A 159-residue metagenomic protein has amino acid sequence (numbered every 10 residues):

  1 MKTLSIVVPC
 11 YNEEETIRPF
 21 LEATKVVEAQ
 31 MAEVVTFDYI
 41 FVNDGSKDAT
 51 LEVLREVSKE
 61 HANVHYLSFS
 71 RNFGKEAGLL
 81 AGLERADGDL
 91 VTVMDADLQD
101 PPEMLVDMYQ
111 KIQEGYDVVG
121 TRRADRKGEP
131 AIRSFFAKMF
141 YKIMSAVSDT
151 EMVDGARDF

Functional and structural regions predicted by a protein language model:
T3-S5, D38: Cell-envelope/extracellular polymer assembly enzymes that use nucleotide-activated donors
C10-Y11, D44: Aromatic-flanked redox-active Cys/Sec active sites in thiol-based oxidoreductases, especially the WC-centered
E13-Q30: Short, well-formed alpha-helical segments that are part of the catalytic scaffolds of diverse glycosyltransferases
E15-P19, D48-V57: Acidic helix N-cap motif at the loop->helix transition within catalytic regions of sugar-transfer enzymes
M31, F37-F41, L51-R85: Conserved donor nucleotide-binding strand/loop of the catalytic core
N43-L51, L98-Q99: A conserved acidic beta->alpha catalytic loop
L67-R71, K75-R85, L90, P102-F159: Acceptor/aglycone-binding surface of glycosyltransferases and processive sugar-polymer synthases
